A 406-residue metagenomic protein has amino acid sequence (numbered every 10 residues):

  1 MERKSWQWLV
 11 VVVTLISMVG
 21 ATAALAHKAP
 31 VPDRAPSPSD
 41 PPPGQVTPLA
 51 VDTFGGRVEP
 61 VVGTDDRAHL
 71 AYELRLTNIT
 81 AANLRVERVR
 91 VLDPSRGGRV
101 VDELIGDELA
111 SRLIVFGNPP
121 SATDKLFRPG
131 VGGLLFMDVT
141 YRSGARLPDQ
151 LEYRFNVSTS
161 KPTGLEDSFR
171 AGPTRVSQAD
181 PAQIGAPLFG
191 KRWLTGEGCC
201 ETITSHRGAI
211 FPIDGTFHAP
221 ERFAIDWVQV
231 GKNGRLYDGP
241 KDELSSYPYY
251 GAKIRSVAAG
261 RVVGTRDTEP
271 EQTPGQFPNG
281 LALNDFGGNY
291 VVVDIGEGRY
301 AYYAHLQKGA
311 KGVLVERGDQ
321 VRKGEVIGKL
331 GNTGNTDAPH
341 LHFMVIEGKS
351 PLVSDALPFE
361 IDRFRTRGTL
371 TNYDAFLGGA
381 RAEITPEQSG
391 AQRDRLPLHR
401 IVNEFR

Functional and structural regions predicted by a protein language model:
E59, H206-S256, T265-N284: Short glycine/threonine/proline-enriched tight-turn/helix- or strand-capping micro-motif at secondary-structure
L76-N83, D93: Asparagine-centered strand-capping/turn motif at beta-strand->loop junctions
V101-R146: Intrinsically disordered, low-complexity Pro/Gly/Ser/Thr-rich segments with frequent PxxP/GP/PP motifs and embedded
T140-Q183: Terminal connector regions
Q178-G196, T204-G208, D238, L281-D285 (+3 more regions): Acidic, glycine-rich catalytic/binding loops that coordinate metals and/or anionic ligands
R255, R299-G324: Short histidine-centered loop motifs in beta-beta connectors
A259-A310: Zn2+-dependent peptidoglycan hydrolase active-site motif and core
G260-V262, G318-L330: A structural signal for short beta-strand/turn segments enriched in small hydrophobics and glycine
